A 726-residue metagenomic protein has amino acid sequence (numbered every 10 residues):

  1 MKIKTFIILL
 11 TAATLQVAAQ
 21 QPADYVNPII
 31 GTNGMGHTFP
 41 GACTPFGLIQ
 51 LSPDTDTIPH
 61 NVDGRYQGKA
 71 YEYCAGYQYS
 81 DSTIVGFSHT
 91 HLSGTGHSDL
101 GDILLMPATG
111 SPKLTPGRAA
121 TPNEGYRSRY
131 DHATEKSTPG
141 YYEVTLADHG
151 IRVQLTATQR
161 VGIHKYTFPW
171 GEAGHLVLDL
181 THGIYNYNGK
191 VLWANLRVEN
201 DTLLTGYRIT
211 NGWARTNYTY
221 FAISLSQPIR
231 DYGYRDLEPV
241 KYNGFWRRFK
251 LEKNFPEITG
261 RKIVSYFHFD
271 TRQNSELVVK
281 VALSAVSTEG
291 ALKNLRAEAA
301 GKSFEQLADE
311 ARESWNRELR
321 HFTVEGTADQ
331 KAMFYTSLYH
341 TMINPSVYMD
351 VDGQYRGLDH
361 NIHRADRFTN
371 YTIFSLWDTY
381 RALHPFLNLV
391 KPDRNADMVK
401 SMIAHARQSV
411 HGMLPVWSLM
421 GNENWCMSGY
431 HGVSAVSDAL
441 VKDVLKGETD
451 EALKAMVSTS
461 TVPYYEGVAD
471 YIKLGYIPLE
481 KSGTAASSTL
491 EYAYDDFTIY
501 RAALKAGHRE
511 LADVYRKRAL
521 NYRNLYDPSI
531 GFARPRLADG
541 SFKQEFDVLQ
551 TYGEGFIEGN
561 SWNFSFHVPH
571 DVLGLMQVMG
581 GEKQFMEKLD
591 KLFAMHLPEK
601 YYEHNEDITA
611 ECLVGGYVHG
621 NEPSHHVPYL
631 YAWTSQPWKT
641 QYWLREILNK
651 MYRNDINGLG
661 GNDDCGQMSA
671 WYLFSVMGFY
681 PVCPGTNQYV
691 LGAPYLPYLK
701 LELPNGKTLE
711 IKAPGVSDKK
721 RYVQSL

Functional and structural regions predicted by a protein language model:
M1-Q20: Bacterial Sec-dependent N-terminal signal peptides
Q20-H384, N388-L490, R501-N524, I530-N563 (+4 more regions): Accessory carbohydrate-recognition regions in carbohydrate-active enzymes
D495: ATP-dependent phospho-/nucleotidyl transfer catalytic cores
Y722: Extracellular attachment/recognition segments
